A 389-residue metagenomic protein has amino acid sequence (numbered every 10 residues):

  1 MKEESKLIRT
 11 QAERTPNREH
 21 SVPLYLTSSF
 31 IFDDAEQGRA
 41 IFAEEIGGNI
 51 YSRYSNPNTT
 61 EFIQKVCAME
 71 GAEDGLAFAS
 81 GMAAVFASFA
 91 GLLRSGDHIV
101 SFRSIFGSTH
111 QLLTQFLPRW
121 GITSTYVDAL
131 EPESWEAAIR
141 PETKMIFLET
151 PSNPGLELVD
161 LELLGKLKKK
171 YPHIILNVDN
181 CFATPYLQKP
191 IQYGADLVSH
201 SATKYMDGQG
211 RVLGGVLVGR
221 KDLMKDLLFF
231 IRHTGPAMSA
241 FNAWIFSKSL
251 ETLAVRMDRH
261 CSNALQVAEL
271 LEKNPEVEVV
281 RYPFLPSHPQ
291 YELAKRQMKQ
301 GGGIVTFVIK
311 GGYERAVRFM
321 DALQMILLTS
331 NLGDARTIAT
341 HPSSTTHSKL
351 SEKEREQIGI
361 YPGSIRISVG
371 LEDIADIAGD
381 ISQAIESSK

Functional and structural regions predicted by a protein language model:
M1-N56, Q64: N-terminal "arm"/small-domain region of PLP-dependent enzymes with the aminotransferase-like
L7-A12, L76-N274: Conserved PLP-enzyme active-site core in the AAT-like
I8-Y25, E314-E354: C-terminal core of ALDH-fold dehydrogenases
D33-D34, G38, I46, Y54 (+2 more regions): Active-site C-terminal subdomain of aminotransferase-like
D34-F86, S108-Q115: Conserved N-terminal alpha-helix of the aminotransferase class I/II PLP-enzyme fold
G71, E142, H173, E276-V279 (+2 more regions): Glycine-centered tight turns that cap/initiate beta-strands
G91, E292-M298, E354-G359: Short, flexible, solvent-exposed loop/turn segments with mixed acidic/basic and small polar residues
T114-Q115, T123, A137, P141-K144 (+1 more regions): PLP-dependent enzyme catalytic core of the Aspartate aminotransferase-like
